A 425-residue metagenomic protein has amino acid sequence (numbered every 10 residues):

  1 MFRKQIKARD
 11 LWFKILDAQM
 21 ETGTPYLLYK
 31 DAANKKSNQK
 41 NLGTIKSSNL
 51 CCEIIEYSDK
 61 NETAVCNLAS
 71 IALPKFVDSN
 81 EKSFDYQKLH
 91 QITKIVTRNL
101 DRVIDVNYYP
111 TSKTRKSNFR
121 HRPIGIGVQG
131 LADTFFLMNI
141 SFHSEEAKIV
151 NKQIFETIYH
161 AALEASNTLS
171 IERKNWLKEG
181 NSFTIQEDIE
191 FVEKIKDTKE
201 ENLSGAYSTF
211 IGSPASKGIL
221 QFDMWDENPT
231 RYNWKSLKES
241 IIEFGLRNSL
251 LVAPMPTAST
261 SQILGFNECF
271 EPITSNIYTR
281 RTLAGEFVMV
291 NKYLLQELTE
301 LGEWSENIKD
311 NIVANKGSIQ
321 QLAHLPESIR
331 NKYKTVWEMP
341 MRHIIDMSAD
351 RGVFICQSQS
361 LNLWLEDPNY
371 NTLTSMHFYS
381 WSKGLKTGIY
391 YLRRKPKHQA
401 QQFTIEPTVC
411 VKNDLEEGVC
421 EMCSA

Functional and structural regions predicted by a protein language model:
M1-T22: Polar, glycine-rich mid-to-C-terminal structural blocks that act as macromolecule-binding/assembly scaffolds
I6-L11, K46-N49, T63-C66, F84-R98 (+12 more regions): Conserved active-site and cofactor/substrate-binding residues in soluble primary-metabolism enzymes
Q19-N118, V128-M138, F266-L301: Function-dense linear segments that define catalytic or interfacial modules in macromolecule-processing proteins
K36, L68, K397-H398, M422-A425: Conserved phosphate-binding elements of NTP-dependent enzyme cores
I55-Y57, L100, I104-D105, A215 (+3 more regions): Catalytic alpha/beta core of large soluble enzyme barrels
I92-R115, S141-T257, E327-R330, S360 (+1 more regions): Internal maturation/activation junctions in enzymes
P123-S141, T372-T387: Hydrophobic/aromatic-rich, well-ordered segments within soluble, folded domains that form packed cores
V411-A425: Short acidic, low-complexity intrinsically disordered linear motifs used for protein-protein interactions
